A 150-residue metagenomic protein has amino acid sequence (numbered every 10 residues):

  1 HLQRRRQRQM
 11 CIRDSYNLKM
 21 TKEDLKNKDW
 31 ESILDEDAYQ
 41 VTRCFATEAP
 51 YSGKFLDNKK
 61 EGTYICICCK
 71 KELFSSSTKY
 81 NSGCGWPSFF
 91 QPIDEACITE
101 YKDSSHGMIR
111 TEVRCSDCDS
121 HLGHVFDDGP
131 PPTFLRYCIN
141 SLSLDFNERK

Functional and structural regions predicted by a protein language model:
H1-D14: Single conserved hydrophobic/aromatic residue that forms the stacking wall/gate of nucleotide- or nucleobase-binding
T21-K150: A short Gly-Trp-Pro
